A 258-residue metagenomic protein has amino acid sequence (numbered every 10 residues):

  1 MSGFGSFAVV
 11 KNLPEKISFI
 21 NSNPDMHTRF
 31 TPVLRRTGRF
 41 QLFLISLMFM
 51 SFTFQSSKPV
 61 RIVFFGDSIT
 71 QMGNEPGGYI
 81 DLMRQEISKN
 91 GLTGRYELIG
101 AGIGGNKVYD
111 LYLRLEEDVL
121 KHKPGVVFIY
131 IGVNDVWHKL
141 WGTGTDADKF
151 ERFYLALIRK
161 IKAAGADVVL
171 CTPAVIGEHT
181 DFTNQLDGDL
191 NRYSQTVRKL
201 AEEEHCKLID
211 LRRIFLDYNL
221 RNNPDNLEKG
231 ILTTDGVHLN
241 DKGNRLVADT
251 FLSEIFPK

Functional and structural regions predicted by a protein language model:
S2, H27, F49-S51: Position-driven detector of the extreme protein N-terminus
S2-F4, S22-P24, V33: Intrinsically disordered, low-complexity segments enriched in serine/proline and basic residues
T28-L42: Bacterial N-terminal signal peptides that target proteins for export
Q41-S51: Bacterial N-terminal signal peptides
T53-G104, Y109, R114-K123: Serine-esterase "nucleophile elbow" of acetyl-processing enzymes
L82-G94, D110-K258: Alpha-helical cap/lid subdomain in secreted, periplasmic, or secretory-pathway luminal O-acyl-processing enzymes
